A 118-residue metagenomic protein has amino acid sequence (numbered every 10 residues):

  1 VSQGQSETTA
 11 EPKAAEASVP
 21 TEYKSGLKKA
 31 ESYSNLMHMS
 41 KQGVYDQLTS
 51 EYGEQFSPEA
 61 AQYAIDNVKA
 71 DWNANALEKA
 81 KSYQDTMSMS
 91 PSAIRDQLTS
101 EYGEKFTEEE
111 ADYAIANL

Functional and structural regions predicted by a protein language model:
V1-S32: N-terminal Sec-dependent export signals
S25-S32, G43-Q47, E51, F56-Y63 (+5 more regions): Extracytoplasmic/secreted proteins, especially bacterial periplasmic and envelope-associated proteins
K28-H38, K79-S88: Short, recurring structural edge motifs at helix starts
S34-H38, E51-E59, V68-D71, M87 (+2 more regions): Short capping motifs at secondary-structure boundaries
N67-S82, A116-L118: Short amphipathic alpha-helical segments at helix boundaries and their inter-helical linkers
Q84-L118: Terminal recognition/anchoring or ligand-binding modules at protein termini
